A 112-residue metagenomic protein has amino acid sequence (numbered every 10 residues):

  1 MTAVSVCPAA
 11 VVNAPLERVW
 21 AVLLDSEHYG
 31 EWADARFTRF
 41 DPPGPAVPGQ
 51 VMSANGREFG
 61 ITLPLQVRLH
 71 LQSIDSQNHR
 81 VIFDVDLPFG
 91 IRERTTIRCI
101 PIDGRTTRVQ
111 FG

Functional and structural regions predicted by a protein language model:
M1-V47: Hydrophobic ligand-binding cavity/cleft-lining segments
T2, A9-V12, S76, P101-G112: Terminal "cap-and-tail" regions of soluble proteins that handle hydrophobic small molecules
S5-C7, L63-R68, I91-T96: Short, surface-exposed coil-to-beta transition loops
P8-A10, S26, R36-R39, N55-G56 (+3 more regions): Functionally constrained cores in energy, signaling, and assembly domains
E31, F40-P88, G104-T106: Glycine-rich portal/gate segments that line the openings of hydrophobic small-molecule binding cavities
D84-G112: Beta-strand/loop substructures that line and gate deep hydrophobic ligand-binding cavities in soluble
